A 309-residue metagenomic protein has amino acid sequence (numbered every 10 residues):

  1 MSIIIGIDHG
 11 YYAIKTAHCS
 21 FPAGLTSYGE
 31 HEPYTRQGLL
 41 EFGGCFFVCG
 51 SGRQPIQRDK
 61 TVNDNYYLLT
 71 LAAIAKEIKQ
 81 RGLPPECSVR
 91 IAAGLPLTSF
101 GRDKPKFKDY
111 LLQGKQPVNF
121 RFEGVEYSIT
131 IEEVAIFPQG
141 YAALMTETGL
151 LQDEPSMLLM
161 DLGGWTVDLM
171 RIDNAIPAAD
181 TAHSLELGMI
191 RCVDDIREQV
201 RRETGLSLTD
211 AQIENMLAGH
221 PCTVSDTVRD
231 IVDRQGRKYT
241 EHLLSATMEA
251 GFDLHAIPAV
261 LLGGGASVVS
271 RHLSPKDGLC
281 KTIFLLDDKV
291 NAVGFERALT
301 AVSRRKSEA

Functional and structural regions predicted by a protein language model:
M1-M157, I176-R191, E203, A211-A309: Nucleotide/phosphate-binding catalytic cleft detector across ATP-hydrolyzing and phosphate-transferring enzymes
T16, L169-R171: Conserved blade-register residue in beta-propeller folds
L162-D168: Ser/Thr-glycine-rich phosphate-binding loops at phosphate-binding pockets of nucleotides, nucleotide cofactors
D194, E198-R201: Long, charge-rich alpha-helical interaction segments
